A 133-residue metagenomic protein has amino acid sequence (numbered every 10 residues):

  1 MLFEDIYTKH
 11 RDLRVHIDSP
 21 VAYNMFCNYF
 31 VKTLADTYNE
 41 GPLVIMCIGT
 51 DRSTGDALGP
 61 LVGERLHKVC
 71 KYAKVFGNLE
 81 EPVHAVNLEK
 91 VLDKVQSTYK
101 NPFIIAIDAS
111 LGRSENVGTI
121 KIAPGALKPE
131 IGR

Functional and structural regions predicted by a protein language model:
M1-I104, A109-R133: N-terminal catalytic or cofactor-binding beta/alpha core of small enzyme domains
